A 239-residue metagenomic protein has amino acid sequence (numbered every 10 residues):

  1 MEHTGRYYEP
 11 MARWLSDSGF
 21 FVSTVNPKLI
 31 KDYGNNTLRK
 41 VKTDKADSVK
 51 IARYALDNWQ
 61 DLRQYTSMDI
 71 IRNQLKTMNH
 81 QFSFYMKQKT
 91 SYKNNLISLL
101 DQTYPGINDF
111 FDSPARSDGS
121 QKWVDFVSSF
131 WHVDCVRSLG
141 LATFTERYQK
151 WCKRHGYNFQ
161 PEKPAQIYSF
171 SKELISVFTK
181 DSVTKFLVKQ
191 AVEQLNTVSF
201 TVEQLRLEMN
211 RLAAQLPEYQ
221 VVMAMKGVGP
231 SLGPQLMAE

Functional and structural regions predicted by a protein language model:
M1-E239: A detector of single, family-specific signature residues that are central to catalytic or substrate-handling motifs
